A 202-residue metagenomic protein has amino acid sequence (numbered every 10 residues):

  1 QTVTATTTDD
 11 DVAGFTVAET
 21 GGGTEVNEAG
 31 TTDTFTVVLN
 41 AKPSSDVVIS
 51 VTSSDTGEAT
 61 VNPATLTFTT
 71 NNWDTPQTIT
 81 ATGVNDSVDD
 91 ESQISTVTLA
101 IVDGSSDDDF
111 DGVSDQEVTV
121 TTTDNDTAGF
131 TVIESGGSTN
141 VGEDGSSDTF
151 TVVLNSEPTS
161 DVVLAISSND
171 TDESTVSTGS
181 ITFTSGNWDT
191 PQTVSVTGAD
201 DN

Functional and structural regions predicted by a protein language model:
Q1-N202: Short boundary segments that mark the start of a structured unit
